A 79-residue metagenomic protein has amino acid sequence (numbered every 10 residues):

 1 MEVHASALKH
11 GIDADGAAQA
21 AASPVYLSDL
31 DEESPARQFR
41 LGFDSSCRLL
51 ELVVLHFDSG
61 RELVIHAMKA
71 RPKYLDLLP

Functional and structural regions predicted by a protein language model:
M1-P79: Ribonuclease/tRNase effector modules and their secretory precursors
